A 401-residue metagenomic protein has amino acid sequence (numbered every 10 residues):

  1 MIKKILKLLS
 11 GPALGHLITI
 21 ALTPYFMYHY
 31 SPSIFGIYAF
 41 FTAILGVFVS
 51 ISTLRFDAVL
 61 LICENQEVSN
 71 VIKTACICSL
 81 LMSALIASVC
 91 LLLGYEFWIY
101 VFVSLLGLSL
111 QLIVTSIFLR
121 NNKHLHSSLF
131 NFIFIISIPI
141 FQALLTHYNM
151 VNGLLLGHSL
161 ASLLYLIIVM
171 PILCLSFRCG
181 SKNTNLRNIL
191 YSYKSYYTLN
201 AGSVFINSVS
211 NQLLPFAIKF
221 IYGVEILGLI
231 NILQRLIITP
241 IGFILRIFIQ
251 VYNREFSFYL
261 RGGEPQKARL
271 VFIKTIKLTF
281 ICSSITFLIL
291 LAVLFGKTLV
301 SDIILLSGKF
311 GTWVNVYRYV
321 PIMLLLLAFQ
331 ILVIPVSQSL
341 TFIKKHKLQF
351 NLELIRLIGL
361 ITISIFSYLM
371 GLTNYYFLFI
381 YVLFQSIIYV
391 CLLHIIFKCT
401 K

Functional and structural regions predicted by a protein language model:
M1-L54, I138, T198-L227, N231 (+5 more regions): Signature of the first transmembrane helix
K3-H16, F40-E96, G262-L290, I396: Membrane-water interface segments that mark the loop-to-transmembrane alpha-helix transition
K7-G15, T19, I133-F134, I138 (+5 more regions): Transmembrane helical elements of multi-pass membrane transporters/channels
T19, S50-E67, L233, I237-P265 (+2 more regions): Helix-loop junctions and terminal segments of transmembrane helices in multi-pass membrane transport/translocation
H29-P32, R120-N121, H147-Y148, I221-V224 (+2 more regions): Helix-loop interface residues and adjacent transmembrane-helix termini in multi-pass membrane transporters, primarily
P32-S33, L92-L105, A292-A328, T341 (+1 more regions): Interfacial segments at transmembrane-helix termini and the short loops linking adjacent helices
F56-N65, L108-N131, L325-L354: Membrane-interface junctions at transmembrane-helix termini in multi-pass inner-membrane proteins
L106-G107, S128-R178, R356-G359, T373-C399: Hydrophobic alpha-helical transmembrane segments
